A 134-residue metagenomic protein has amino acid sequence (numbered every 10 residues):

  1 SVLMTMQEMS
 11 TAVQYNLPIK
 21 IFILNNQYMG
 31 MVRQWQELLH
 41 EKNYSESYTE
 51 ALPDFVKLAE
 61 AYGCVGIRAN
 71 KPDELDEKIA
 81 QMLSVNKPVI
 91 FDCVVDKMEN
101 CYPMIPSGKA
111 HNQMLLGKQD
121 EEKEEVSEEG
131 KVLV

Functional and structural regions predicted by a protein language model:
S1-V134: Thiamine diphosphate
